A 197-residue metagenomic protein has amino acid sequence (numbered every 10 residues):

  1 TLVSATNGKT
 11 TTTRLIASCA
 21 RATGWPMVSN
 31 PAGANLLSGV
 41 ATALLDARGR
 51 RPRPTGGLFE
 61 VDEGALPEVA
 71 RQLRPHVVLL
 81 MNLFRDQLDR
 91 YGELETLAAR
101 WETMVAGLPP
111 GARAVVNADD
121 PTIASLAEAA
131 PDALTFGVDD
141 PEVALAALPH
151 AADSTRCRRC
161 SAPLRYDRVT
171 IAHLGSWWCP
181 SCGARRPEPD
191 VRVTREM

Functional and structural regions predicted by a protein language model:
T1-G137, P141-R159: Phosphate-binding loop of NTP-binding sites
L134-M197: Adenine nucleotide phosphate-binding catalytic loops in nucleotide-utilizing enzymes
